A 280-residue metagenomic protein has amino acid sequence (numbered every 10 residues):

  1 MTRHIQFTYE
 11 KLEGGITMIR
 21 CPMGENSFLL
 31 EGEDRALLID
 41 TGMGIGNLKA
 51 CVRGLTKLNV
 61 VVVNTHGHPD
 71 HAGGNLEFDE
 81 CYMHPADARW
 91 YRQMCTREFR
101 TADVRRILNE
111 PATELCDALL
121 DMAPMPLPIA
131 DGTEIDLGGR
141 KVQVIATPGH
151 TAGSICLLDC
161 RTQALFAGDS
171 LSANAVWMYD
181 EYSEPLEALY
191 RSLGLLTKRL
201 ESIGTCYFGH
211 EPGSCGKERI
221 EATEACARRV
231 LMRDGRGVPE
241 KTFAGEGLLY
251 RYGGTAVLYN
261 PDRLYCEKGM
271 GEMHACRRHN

Functional and structural regions predicted by a protein language model:
T2-R3, G194-N280: Accessory terminal helices/loops
R3-I5, M23-N26, N47-C51, G67-D70 (+3 more regions): A generic local structural motif
H4-F7, K11-G14, A86-I145, T151 (+2 more regions): Metallo-beta-lactamase
I5-G54, L157-G168, S172: Conserved beta-strand hairpin/beta-sheet module of binuclear metal-dependent hydrolase folds, prominently
E13, R20-P22, H66, P85 (+1 more regions): Residues at the C-termini of beta-strands that transition into short coil/loop
A36, M43-G44, L127, E134 (+2 more regions): Metallo-beta-lactamase
I45-D136, A173, R219-G237: Active-site HxH/HxHxD metal-binding segment of metal-dependent hydrolases
